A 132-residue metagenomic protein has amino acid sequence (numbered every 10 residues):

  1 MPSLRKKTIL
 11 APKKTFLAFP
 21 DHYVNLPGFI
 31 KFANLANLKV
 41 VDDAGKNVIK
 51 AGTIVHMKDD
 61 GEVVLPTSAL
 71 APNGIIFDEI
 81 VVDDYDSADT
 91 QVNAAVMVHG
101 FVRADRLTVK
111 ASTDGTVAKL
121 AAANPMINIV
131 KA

Functional and structural regions predicted by a protein language model:
M1-A132: Surface-exposed, low-hydrophobicity beta-strand/loop segments enriched in small/polar/acidic residues
